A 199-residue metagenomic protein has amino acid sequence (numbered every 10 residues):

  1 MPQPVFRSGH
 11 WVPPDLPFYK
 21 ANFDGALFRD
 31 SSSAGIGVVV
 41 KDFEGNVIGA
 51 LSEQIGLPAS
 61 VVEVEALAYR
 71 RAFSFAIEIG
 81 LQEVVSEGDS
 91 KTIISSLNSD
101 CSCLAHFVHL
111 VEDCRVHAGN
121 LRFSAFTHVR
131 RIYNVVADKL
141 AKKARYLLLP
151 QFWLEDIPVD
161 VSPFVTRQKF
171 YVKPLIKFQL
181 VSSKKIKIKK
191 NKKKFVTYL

Functional and structural regions predicted by a protein language model:
M1-L199: Primary recognition of RNase H-like, Mg2+-dependent phosphodiesterase/nuclease domains
